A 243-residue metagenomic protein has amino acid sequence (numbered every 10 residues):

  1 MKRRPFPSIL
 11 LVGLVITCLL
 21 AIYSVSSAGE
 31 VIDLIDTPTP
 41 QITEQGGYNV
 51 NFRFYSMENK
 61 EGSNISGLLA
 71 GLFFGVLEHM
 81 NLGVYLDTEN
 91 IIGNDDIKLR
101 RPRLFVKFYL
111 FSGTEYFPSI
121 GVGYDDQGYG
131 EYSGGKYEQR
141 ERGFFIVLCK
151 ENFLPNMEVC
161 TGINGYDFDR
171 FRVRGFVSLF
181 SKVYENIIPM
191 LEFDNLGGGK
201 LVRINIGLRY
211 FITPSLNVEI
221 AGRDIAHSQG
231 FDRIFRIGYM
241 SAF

Functional and structural regions predicted by a protein language model:
M1-I32: Cleavable N-terminal export/targeting peptides
S27-M157, I163-Y166, L179-I188, E192-F243: Transmembrane beta-barrel domains of Gram-negative outer membranes and organellar outer membranes
V173-F176: Short loop-to-alpha-helix "cap/lid" segments that border enzyme active sites across diverse enzyme classes
